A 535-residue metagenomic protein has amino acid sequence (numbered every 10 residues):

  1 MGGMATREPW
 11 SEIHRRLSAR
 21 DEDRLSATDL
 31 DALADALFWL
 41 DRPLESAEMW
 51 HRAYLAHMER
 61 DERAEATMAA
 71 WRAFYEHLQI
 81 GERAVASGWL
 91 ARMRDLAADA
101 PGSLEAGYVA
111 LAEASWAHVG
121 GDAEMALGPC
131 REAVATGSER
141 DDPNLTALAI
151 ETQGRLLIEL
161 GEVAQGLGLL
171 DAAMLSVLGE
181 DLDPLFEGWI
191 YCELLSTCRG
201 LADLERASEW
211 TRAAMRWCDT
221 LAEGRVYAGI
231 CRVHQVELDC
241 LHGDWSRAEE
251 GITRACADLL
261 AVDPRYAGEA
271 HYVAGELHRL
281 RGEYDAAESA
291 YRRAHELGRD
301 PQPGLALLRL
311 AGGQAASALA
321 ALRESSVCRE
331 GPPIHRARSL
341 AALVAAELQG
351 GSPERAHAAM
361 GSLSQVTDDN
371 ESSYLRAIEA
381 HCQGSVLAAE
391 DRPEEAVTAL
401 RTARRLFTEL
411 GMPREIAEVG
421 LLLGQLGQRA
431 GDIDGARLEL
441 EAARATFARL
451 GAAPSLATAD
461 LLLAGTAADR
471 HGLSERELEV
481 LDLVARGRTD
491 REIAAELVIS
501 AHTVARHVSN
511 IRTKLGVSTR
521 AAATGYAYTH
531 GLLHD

Functional and structural regions predicted by a protein language model:
M1-A73, W89, A97, A380 (+5 more regions): Repeat-based scaffolding regions
G2-G3, T28-D41, T67-R83, E105-D122 (+9 more regions): Tandem amphipathic alpha-helical repeat scaffolds
T6-W10, P43, R63, R83 (+12 more regions): TPR-repeat structural position
H14-D21, H51-D61, L90-P101, R131-D142 (+9 more regions): Amphipathic alpha-helical segments of tetratricopeptide repeats
L348-G351, H357, S364-R401: Alpha-helical adaptor scaffolds
S373, S385, A389, P393-E395 (+5 more regions): Linker/hinge segments immediately adjacent to helix-turn-helix/homeobox DNA-binding domains
A389, T398, A464-S518, A522-D535: Helix-turn-helix DNA-binding segment
